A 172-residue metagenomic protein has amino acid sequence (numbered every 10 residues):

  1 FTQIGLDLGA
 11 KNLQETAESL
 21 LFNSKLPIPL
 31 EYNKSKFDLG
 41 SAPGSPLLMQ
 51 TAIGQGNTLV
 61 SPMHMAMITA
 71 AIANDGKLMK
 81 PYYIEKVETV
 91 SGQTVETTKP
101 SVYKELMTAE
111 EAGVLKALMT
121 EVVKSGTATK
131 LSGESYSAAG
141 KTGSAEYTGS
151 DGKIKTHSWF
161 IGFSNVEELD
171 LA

Functional and structural regions predicted by a protein language model:
F1-A172: Beta-lactam-recognizing serine transpeptidase/beta-lactamase-like catalytic domain environment
